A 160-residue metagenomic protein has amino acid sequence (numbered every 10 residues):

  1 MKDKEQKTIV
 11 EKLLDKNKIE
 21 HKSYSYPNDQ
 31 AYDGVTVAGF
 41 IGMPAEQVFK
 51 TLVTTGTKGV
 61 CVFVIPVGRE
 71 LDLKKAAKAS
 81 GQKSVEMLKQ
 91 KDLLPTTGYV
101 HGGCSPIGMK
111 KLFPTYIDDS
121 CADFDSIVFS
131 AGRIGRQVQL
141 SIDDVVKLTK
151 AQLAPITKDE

Functional and structural regions predicted by a protein language model:
M1-E160: Extended, low-hydrophobicity, polar/charged segments
